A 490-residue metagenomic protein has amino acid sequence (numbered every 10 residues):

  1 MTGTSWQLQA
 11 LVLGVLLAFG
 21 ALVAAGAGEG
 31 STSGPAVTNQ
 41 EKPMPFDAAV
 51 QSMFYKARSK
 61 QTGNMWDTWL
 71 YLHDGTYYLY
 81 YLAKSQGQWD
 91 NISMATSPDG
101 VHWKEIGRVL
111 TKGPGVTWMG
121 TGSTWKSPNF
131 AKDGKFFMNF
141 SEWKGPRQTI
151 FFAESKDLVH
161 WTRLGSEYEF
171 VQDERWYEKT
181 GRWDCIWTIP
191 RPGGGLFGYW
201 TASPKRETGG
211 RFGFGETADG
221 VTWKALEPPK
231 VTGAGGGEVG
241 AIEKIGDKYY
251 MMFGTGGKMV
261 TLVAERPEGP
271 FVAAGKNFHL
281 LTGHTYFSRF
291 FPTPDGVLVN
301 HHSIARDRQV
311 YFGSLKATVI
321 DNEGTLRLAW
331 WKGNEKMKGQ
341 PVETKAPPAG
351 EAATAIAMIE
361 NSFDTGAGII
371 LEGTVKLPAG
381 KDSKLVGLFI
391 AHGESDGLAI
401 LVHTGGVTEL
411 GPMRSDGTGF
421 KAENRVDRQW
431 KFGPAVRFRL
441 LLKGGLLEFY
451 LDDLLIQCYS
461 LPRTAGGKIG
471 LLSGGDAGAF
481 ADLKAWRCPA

Functional and structural regions predicted by a protein language model:
M1-V12: Bacterial N-terminal signal peptides that target proteins for export
A10-A21: Bacterial N-terminal signal peptides
A24-G30: Boundary at the C-terminal end of the N-terminal hydrophobic targeting segment
G30-A490: Carbohydrate-active catalytic/glycan-binding domains of CAZyme proteins, especially the secreted or lumenal ectodomains
